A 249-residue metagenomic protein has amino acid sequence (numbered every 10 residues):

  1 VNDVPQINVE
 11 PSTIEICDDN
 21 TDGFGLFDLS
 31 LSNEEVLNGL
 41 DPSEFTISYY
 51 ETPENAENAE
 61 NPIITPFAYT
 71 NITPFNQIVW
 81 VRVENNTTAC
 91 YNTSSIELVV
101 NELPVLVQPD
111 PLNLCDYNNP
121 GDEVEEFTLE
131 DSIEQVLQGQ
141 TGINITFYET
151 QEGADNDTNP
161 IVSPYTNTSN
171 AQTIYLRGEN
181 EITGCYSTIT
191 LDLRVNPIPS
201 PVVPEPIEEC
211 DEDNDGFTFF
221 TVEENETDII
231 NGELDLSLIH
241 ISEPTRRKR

Functional and structural regions predicted by a protein language model:
V1-N2, Y91-N101, Y186-N196: C-terminal edge beta-strand
V9-T21, V107-D122, V202-N214: Short, solvent-exposed loop/edge segments of extracellular or virion-exposed proteins
D22-N33, D122-I133, D215-D228: A short beta-strand segment in extracellular, disulfide-stabilized domains
V36, L40-Y49, Q138-F147, G232-I239: Solvent-exposed loop segments of extracellular immunoglobulin-like
P53-N71, E149-T166, R246: Surface-exposed, flexible coil segments in extracellular/virion-facing regions
T65-A89, S163-G184: Append "Rare intracellular matches occur via the same short Y/T/C beta-strand/loop motifs
H240, P244-R249: Single conserved hydrophobic/aromatic residue that forms the stacking wall/gate of nucleotide- or nucleobase-binding
